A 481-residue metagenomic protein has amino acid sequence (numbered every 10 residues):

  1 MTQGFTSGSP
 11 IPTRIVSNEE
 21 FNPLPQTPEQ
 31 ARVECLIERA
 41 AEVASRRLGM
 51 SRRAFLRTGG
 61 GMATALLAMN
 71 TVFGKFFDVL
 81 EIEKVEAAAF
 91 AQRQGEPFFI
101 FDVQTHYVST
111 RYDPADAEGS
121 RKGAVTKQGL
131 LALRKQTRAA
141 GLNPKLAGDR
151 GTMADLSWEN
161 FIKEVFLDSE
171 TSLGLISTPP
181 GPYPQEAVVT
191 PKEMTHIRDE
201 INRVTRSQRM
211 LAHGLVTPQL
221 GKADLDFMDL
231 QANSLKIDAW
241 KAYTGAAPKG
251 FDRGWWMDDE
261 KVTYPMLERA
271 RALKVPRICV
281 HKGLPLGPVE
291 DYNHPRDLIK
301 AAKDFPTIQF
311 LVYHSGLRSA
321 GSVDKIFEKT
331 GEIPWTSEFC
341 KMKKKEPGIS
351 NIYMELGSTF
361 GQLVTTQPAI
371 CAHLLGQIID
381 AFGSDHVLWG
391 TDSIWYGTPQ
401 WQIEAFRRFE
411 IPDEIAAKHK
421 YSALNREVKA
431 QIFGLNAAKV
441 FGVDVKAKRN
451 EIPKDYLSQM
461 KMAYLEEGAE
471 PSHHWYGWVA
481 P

Functional and structural regions predicted by a protein language model:
M1-M50: N-terminal secretory signal peptides
E42-G49, M69-T105: C-terminal segment of N-terminal export signals and the immediately downstream linker at the start of the mature
G49-N70, A88-F90, A115, V125-E164 (+4 more regions): Mid-to-C-terminal alpha-helical segments outside catalytic/metal-binding sites
F101-T105, G174-I176, L211-G214, W240-A242 (+4 more regions): Hydrophobic faces of well-ordered beta-strands that scaffold small-molecule active sites in alpha/beta enzyme cores
V103-H106, V125-M153, K163-E186, R209-L215 (+2 more regions): Divalent metal-dependent hydrolysis catalytic cores, especially in the metallo-beta-lactamase
Y107-R111, G181-P184, Q219-L220, A247-K249 (+4 more regions): Active-site environment of divalent metal-dependent phosphoester hydrolases
L173, T178-N293: Active-site gating/metal-coordination segments in enzymes
K249, R253-W389, E414-N425, E466-P481: Catalytic pocket-lining loop regions of alpha/beta-barrel enzymes, especially the amidohydrolase/enolase/GH5 lineages
